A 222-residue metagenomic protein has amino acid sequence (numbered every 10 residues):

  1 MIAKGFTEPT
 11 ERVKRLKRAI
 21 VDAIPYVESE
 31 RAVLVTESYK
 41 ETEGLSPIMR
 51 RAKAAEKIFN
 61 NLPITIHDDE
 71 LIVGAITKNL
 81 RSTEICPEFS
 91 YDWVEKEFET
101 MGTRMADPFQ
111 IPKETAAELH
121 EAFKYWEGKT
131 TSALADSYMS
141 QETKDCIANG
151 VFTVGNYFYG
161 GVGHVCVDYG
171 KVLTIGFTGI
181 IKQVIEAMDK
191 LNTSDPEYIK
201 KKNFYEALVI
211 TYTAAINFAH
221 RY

Functional and structural regions predicted by a protein language model:
M1-A187: Long, non-catalytic protein-protein interaction scaffolds
I175-Y222: Structured, charged N-terminal subsegments at the starts of enzyme catalytic cores and at intra-chain domain/subunit
